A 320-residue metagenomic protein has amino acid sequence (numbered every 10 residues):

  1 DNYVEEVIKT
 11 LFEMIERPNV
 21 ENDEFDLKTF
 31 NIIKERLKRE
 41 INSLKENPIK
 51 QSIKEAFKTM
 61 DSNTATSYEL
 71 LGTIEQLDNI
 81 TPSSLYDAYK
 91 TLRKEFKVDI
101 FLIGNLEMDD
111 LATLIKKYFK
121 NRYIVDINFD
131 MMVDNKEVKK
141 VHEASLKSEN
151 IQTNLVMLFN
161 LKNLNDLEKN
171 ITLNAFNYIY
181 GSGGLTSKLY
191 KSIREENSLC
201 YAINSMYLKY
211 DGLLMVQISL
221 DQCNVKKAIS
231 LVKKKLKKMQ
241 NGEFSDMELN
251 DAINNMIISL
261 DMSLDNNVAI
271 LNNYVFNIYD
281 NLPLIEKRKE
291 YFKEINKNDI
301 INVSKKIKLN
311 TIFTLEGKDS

Functional and structural regions predicted by a protein language model:
D1-I127, S192-S320: Charge-rich, well-structured scaffold segments of protease-associated domains
K90, K97, I124-S187: His/Glu-based metal-binding/catalytic segments typifying zinc-dependent metallopeptidases
